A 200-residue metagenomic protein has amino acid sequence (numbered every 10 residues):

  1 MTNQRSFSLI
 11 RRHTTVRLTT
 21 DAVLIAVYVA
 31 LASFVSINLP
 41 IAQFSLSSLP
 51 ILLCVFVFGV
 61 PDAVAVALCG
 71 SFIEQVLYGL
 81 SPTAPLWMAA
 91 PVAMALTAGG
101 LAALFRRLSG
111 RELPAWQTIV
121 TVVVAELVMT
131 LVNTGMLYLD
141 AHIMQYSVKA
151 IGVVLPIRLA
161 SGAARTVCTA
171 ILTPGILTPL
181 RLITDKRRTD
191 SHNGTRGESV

Functional and structural regions predicted by a protein language model:
M1-V200: Loop-helix junctions at membrane interfaces
